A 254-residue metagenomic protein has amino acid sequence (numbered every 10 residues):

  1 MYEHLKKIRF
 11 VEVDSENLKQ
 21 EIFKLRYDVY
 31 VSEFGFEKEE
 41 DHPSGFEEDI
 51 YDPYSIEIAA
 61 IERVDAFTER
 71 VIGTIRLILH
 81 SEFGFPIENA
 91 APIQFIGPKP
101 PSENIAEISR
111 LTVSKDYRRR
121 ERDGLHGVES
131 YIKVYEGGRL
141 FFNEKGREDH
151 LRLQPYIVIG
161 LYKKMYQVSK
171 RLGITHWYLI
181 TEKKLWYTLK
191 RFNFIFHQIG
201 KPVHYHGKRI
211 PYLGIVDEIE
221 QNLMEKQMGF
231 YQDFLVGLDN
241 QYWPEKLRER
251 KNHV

Functional and structural regions predicted by a protein language model:
Y2-E47, Y54-A59, V71: Short amphipathic alpha-helix that is part of the acyltransferase structural core
D14, E62-V64, L79-S81, R110-T112 (+1 more regions): Short, flexible loop/turn elements at secondary-structure junctions
S32, E62-F67, Q167-H176: Secondary-structure boundary elements
S44-E48, R63, F67, Q94-G97 (+1 more regions): Catalytic micro-motifs at enzyme active sites that drive phosphoryl/nucleotidyl and oxygen chemistry
Y54-I56, G73, N104, K208: Residues that flank catalytic or metal-binding motifs in active/ligand-binding sites
A59, T68-L79: Conserved beta-strand in the GNAT
E82-I87, A91-F196, G200-R209, L213: Acyl-donor binding region in acyl/amide transferases
N193-K251: Accessory, usually C-terminal, subdomains that scaffold auxiliary metal cofactors
